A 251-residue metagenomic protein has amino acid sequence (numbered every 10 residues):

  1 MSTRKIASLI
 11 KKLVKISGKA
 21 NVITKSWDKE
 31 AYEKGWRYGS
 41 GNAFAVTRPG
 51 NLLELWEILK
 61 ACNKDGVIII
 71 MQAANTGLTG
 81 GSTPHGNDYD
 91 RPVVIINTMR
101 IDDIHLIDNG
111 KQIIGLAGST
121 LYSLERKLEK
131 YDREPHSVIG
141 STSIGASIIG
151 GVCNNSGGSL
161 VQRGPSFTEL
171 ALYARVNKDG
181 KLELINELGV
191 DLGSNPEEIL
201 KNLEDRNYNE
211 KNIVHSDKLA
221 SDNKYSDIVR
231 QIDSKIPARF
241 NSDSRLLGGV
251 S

Functional and structural regions predicted by a protein language model:
M1-K60, G77-I114: N-terminal flexible segment immediately upstream of the FAD-binding catalytic core in FAD-dependent oxidoreductases
R48, Q72, G115, A146-I148: Short conserved micro-motifs on helix faces and helix-strand junctions that flank and scaffold key functional residues
M71-N75, S82, T98, A117 (+1 more regions): Glycine-rich, histidine-containing beta strand-loop boundary motifs that form or position
H105-I107, A117, L121-Y122, R126-S251: FAD-binding subdomain of flavoenzyme oxidoreductases
